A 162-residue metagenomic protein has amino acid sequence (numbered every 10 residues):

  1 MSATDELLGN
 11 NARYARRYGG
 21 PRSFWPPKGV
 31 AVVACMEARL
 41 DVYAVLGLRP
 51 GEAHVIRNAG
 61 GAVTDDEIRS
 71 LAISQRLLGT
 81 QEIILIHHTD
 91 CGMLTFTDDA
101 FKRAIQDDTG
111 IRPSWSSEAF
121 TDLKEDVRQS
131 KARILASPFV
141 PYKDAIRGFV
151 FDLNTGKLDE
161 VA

Functional and structural regions predicted by a protein language model:
M1-P27, G61-D66, I73, L77-L78 (+1 more regions): Divalent-metal-activated hydrolytic enzyme cores
R13-R69: Conserved beta-strand-loop surface patch within small alpha/beta domains used for substrate/adaptor or ligand engagement
V33-C35, R57, I86-H88, F149-D152: Short beta-strand segments
R39, D90-G92: Solvent-exposed loop/turn segments at secondary-structure junctions within structured extracellular/periplasmic domains
V45, R49, N58, D90 (+2 more regions): Short glycine/serine/threonine-biased micro-segments
L78-H88: Ordered, amphipathic secondary-structure segments that act as subunit-interaction surfaces in large macromolecular
